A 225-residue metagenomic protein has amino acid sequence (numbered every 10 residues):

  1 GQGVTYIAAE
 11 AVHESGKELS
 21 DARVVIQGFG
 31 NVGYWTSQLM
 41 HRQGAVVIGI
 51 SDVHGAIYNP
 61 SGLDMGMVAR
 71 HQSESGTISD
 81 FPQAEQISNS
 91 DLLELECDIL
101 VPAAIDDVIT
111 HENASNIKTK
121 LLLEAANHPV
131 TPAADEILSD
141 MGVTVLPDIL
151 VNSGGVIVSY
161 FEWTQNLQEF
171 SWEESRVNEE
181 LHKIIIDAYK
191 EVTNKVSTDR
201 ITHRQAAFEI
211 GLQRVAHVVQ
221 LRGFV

Functional and structural regions predicted by a protein language model:
Q2-E94: Glycine-rich phosphate/diphosphate-binding loop of Rossmann-like nucleotide-binding domains
Y6, N31-T36, D52, Y58 (+5 more regions): Short, flexible micro-motifs
V24, V32, V47, I99 (+2 more regions): Hydrophobic aliphatic residue packing
G55-V145, L150: Rossmann-like adenosine-cofactor binding region
S115-V225: Adenosine-phosphate binding glycine-rich loop
